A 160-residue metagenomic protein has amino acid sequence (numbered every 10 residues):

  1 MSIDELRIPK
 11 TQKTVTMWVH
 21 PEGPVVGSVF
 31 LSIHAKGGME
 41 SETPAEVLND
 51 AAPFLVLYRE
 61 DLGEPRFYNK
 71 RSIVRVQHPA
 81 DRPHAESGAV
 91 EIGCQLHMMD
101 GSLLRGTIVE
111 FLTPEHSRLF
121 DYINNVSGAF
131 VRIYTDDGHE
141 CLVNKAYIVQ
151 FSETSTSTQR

Functional and structural regions predicted by a protein language model:
M1-R160: Conserved RNA-binding domains used in RNP assembly and mRNA/RNA metabolism
